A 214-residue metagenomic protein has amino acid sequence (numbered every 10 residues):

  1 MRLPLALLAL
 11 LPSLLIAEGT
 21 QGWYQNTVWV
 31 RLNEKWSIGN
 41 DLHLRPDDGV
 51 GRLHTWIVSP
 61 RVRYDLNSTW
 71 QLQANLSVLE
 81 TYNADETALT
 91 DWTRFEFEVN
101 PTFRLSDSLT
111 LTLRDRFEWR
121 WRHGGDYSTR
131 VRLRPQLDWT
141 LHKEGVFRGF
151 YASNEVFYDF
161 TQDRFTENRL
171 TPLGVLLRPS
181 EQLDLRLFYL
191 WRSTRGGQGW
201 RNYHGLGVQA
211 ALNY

Functional and structural regions predicted by a protein language model:
A17-I57: Short glycine/proline- and aromatic-enriched beta-strand/turn motifs that initiate or cap beta-hairpins
T20-G22, H54-W56, D91-F95, Y127-L133 (+2 more regions): Residues that define the transmembrane beta-barrel architecture of outer-membrane proteins
N26, S59-P60, F97-V99, L133-L137 (+2 more regions): Membrane-embedded beta-strands of outer-membrane beta-barrel proteins, especially the hydrophobic/small aromatic
V30, Y64, P101-F103, W139-L141 (+2 more regions): Residue-level signature of outer-membrane beta-barrel architecture
E34-N40, T69-A74, D107-L111, K143-R148 (+1 more regions): Repeated loop/turn-to-beta-strand initiation elements of outer-membrane beta-barrel proteins
L42-D48, L76-Y82, F103, F117-W121 (+4 more regions): Transmembrane beta-strands of outer-membrane beta-barrel pores
V99, L177, N202-Y214: Outer-membrane beta-barrel "beta-signal"
T110-Y158: Detector for outer-membrane/organellar transmembrane beta-barrel domains, recognizing the amphipathic beta-strand
